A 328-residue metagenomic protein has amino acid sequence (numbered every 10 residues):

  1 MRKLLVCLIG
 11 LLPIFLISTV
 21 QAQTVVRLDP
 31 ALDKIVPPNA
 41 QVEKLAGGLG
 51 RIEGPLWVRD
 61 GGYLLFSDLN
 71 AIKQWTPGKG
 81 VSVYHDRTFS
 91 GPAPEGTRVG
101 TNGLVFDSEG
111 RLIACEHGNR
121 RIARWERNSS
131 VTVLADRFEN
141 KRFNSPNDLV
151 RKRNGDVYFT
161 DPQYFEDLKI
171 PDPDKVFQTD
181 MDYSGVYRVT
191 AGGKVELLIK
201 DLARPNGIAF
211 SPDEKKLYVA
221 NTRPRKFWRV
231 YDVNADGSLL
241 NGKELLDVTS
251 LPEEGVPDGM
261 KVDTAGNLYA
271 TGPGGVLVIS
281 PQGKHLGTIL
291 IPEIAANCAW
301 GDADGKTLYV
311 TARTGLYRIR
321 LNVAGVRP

Functional and structural regions predicted by a protein language model:
M1-L4: Positively charged n-region of N-terminal signal peptides that target proteins for export
V6-S18: Bacterial N-terminal signal peptides
Q21-P328: Sequence-structural signature of mature extracellular/luminal beta-sheet repeat domains, prominently beta-propellers
